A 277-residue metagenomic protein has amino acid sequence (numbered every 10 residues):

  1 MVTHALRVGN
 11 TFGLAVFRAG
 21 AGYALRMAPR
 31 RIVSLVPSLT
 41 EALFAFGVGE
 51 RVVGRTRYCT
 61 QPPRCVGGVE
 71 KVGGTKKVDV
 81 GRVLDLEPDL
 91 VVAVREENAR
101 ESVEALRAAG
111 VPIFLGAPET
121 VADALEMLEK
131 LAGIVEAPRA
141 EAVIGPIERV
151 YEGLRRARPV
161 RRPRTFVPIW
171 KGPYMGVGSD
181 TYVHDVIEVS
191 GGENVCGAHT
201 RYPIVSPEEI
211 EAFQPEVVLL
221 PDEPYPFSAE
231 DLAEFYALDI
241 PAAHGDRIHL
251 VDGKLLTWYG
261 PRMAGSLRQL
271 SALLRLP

Functional and structural regions predicted by a protein language model:
V2-T3, N10: Short terminal hydrophobic/aromatic SLiMs and anchors at protein ends
T3-A5, A15: Short linear motifs in low-complexity or flexible loops
L6-R7, Y23: Compositionally biased, low-complexity segments enriched in small residues
F12-P277: N-terminal ligand-binding lobe of clamshell/alpha-beta domains
